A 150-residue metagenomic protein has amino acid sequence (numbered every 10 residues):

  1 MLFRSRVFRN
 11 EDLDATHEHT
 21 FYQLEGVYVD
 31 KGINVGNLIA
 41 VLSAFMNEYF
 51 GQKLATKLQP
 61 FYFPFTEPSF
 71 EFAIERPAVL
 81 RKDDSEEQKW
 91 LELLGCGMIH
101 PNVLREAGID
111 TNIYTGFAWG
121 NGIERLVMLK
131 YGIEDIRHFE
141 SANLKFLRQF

Functional and structural regions predicted by a protein language model:
M1-F150: TRNA-recognition modules of translation machinery and tRNA-sensing kinases, especially anticodon-binding
